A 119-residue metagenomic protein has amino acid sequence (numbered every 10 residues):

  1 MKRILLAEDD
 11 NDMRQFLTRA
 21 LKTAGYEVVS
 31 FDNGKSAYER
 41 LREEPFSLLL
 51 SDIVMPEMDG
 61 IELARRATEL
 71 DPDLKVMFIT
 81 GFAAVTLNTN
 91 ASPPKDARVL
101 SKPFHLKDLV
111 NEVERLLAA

Functional and structural regions predicted by a protein language model:
E8: Conserved acidic carboxylate
D12-T23: Charged docking surfaces used in two-component/phosphorelay signaling
G25-D32, R40: Short hydrophobic/Thr-rich beta-strand motif most characteristic of the beta2 strand and flanking loop of CheY-like
N33-S36, D59-L63: Acidic catalytic/metal-coordinating carboxylates
D52: Active-site residues of response regulator receiver
M55: Receiver (REC) domain active-site loop signature in two-component systems and cognate sites in sensor histidine kinases
E62, F82-S101, K107-E114: Alpha4 helix (beta4-alpha4-beta5 surface) of REC/receiver domains from two-component response regulators
